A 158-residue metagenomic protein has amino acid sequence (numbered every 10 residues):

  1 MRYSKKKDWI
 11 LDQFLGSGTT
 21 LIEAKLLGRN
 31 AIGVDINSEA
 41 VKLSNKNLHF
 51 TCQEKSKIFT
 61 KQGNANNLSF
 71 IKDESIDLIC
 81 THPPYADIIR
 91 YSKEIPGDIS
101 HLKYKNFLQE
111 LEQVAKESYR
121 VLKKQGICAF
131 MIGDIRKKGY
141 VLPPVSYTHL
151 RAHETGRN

Functional and structural regions predicted by a protein language model:
Y3-N66: Conserved S-adenosyl-L-methionine
I36, G139-P143: Short, solvent-exposed loop/turn segments at secondary-structure boundaries
S69-I79: A short acidic, Gly/Pro-enriched loop at the edge of an enzyme's catalytic core that lines a small-molecule cofactor
D77-I79, P83-V114, R136-K138: Mobile active-site "lid"/loop adjacent to the S-adenosyl-L-methionine
L111, A115, Y119, V145-S146: Generic structural signal for well-ordered alpha-helices, preferentially at hydrophobic/aromatic core positions
L122-K123: Helix-to-beta-strand junctions that scaffold the AdoMet/dcAdoMet cofactor pocket in Class I SAM-dependent enzymes
G126-M131: Conserved beta-strand signature within the Rossmann-like core of class I S-adenosyl-L-methionine
T148-H149, H153-T155: Conserved small/polar residues in nucleotide/adenosyl-binding loops
